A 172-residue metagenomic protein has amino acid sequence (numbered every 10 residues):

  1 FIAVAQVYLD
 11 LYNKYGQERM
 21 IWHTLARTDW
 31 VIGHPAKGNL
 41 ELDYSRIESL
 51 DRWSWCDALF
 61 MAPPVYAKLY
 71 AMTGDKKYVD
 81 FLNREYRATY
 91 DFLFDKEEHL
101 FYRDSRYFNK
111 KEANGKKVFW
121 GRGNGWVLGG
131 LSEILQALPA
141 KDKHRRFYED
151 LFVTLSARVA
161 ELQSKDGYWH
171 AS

Functional and structural regions predicted by a protein language model:
F1-S172: Glycan-recognition and catalytic cores of secretory/periplasmic carbohydrate-active enzymes
